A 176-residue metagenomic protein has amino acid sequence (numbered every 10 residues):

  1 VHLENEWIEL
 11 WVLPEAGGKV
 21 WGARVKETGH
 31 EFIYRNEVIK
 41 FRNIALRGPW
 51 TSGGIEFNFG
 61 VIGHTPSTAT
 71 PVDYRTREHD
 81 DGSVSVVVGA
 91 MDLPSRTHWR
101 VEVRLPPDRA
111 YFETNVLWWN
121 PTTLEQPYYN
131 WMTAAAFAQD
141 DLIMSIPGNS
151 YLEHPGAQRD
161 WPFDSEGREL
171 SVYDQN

Functional and structural regions predicted by a protein language model:
V1-E4, S52-Y111: Extended, loop-rich substrate-binding clefts of extracytoplasmic carbohydrate-active enzymes
H2-P71: Acidic-aromatic substrate-binding/catalytic surfaces of carbohydrate-active enzymes
E4, L10-T28, V88-Q139, P147: Acidic, contiguous internal or C-terminal segments within carbohydrate-active enzymes that form a structured patch used
R24, R35, R42, R47 (+7 more regions): Arginine residue identity/basic-tract feature
T28-E56, E113, W119-N176: Polysaccharide-binding surfaces and accessory modules of carbohydrate-active proteins
